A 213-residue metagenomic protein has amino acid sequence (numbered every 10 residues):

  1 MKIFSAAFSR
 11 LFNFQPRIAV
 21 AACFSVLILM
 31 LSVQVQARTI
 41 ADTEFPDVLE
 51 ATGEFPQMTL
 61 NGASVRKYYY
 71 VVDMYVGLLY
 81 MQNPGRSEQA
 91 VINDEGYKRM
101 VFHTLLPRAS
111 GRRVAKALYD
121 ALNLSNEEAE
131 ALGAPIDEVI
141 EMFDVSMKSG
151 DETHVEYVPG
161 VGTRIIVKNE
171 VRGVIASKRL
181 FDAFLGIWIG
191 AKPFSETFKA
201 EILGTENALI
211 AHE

Functional and structural regions predicted by a protein language model:
M1-P16: N-terminal secretory signal peptides that target proteins for export/translocation
A19-M30: Bacterial N-terminal signal peptides
S32-Q34: N-terminal signal peptide c-region/cleavage motif recognized by signal peptidases
R38-V91: N-terminal structural module
P84-G160: Mid-length scaffold segments of soluble, non-membrane domains
V167-N169: Short strand-turn-strand beta-turns centered on an Asx-Gly dipeptide
G173-F198: Flexible glycine-rich active-site/ligand-binding loops centered on an Asp-His dyad
T197-E213: Cysteine/selenocysteine-centered motifs that mediate thiol-based redox chemistry or coordinate metal-sulfur cofactors
